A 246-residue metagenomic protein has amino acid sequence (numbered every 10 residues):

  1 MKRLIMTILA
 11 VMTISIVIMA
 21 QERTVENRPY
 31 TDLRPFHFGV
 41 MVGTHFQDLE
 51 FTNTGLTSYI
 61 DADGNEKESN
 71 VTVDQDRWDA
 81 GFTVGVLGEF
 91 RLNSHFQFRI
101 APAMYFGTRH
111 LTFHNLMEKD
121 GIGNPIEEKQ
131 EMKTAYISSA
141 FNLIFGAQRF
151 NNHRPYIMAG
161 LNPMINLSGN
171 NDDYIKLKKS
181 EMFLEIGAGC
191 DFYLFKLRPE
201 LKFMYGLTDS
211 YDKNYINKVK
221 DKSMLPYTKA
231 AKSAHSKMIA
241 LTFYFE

Functional and structural regions predicted by a protein language model:
M1-V25, F243-E246: Bacterial Sec-dependent N-terminal signal peptides
Q21-G81, S236-E246: Short glycine/proline- and aromatic-enriched beta-strand/turn motifs that initiate or cap beta-hairpins
L33, R91-H95, Q148-N152, Y193-F195 (+1 more regions): Outer-membrane beta-barrel channels and translocator barrels
R34-F36, W78-F82, K133-S139, H153 (+2 more regions): Residues that define the transmembrane beta-barrel architecture of outer-membrane proteins
V40-T44, F82-F90, P102-M104, I137-A147 (+5 more regions): Residues on the lipid-exposed face of transmembrane beta-strands in outer-membrane beta-barrel proteins
E50-Q75, T108-T134, L167-L177, Y211-A231: Flexible, solvent-exposed loop segments that connect beta-strands
Q97, F106-R109, G146-R154, N162-L167 (+3 more regions): Acidic/histidine-enriched, beta-strand-rich ligand/metal-binding domains
K179, G189-E246: Predominantly the C-terminal beta-signal and adjacent terminal strand-loop region of outer-membrane beta-barrel
